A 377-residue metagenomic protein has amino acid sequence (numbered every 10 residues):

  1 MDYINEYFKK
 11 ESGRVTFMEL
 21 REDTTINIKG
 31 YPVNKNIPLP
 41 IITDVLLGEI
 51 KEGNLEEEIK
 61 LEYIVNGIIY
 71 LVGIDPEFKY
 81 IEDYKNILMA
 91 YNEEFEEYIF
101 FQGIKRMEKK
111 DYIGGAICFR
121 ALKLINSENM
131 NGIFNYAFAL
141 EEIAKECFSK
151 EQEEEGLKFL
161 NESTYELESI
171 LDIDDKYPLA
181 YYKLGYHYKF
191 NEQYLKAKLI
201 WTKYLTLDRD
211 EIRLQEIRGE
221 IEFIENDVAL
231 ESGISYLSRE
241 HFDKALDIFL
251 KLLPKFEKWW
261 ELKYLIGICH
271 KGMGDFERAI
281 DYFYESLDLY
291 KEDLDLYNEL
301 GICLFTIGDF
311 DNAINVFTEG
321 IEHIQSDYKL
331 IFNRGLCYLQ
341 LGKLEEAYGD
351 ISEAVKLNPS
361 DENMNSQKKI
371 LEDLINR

Functional and structural regions predicted by a protein language model:
E96, M130-N131, P178-L179, I212 (+5 more regions): Helix-start (N-cap) detector for alpha-helical repeat units in TPR-like alpha-solenoids, especially tetratricopeptide
I125, I173, L207, K255 (+3 more regions): Structural marker of alpha-solenoid helical repeat scaffolds
N135, K183, I217-E220, E231 (+6 more regions): Canonical tetratricopeptide repeat
